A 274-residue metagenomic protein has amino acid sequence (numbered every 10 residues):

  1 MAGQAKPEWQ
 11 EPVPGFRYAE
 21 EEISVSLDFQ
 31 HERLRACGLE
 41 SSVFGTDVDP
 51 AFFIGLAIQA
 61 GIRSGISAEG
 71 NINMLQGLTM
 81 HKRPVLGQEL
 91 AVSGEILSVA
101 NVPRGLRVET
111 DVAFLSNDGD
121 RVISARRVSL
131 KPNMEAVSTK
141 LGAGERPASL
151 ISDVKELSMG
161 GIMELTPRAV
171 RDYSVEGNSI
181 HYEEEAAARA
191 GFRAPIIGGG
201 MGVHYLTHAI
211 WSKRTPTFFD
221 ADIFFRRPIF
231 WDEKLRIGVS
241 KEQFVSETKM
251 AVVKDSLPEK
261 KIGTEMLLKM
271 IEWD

Functional and structural regions predicted by a protein language model:
M1-L75, A136-P216: Hot-dog-fold acyl-thioester-processing enzymes
M1-P12, M80-M159, I229, R236-D274: HotDog/MaoC-like acyl-thioester-processing domains
D47-I96, V102-L106, S124, M201-E242 (+1 more regions): Hydrophobic beta-strand-centered segment that forms part of the acyl-chain substrate-binding groove
